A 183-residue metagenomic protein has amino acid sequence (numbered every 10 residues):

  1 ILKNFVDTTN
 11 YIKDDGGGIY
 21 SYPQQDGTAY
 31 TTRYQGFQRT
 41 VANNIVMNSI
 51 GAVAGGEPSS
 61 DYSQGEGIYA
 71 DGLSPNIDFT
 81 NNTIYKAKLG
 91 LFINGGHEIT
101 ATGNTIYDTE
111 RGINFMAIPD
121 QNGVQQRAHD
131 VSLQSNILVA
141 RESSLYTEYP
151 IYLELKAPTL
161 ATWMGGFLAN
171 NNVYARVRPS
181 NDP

Functional and structural regions predicted by a protein language model:
I1-P183: Extracellular parallel beta-helix/beta-solenoid repeat domains
